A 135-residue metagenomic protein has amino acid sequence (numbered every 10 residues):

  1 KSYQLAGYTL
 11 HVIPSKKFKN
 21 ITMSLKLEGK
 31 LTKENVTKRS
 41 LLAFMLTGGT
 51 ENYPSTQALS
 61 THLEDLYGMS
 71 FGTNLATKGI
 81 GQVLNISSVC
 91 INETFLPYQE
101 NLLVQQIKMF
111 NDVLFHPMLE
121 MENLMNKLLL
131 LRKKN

Functional and structural regions predicted by a protein language model:
K1-L66, Y98: His/Glu-rich zincin catalytic helix
N20-G29, Q57-N111: M16 family metallopeptidases and their MPP-like homologs
R39-S40, V104, K108, K134: Non-catalytic, well-ordered alpha-helical scaffold segments
G48-G49, S60-H62, K78-I80, E122-N126: Low-complexity, flexible helical/coil segments
G49-N52, T94-P97, H116-M125: Short, polar/flexible loop-turn hinges at active-site or ligand-entry regions and domain interfaces
Y53, L96-V104, N126, L130-K133: Generic detection of long, well-ordered alpha-helical segments
S60, M109, V113-N135: Acidic/histidine-enriched alpha-helical segments
